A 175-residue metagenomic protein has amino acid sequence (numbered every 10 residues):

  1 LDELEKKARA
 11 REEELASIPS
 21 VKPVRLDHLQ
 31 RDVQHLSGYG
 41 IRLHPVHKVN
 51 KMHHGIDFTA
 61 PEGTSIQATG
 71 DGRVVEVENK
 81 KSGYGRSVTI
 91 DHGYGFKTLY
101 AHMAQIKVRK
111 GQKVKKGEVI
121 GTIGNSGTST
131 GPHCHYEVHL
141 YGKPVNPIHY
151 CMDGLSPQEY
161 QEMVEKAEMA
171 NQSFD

Functional and structural regions predicted by a protein language model:
L1-Q34: Non-catalytic extracellular/periplasmic "stalk" and linker regions immediately N-terminal to catalytic or recognition
D27-F174: Catalytic cores of peptidoglycan-degrading enzymes
